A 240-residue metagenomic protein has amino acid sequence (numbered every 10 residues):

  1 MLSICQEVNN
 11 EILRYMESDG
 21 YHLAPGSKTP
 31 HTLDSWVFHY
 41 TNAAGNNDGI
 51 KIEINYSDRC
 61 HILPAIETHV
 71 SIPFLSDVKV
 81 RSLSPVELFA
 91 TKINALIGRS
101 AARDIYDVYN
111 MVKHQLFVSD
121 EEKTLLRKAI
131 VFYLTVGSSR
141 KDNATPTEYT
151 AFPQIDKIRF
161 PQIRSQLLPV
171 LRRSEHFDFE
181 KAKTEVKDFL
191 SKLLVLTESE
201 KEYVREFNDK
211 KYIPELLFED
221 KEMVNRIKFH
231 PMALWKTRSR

Functional and structural regions predicted by a protein language model:
M1-R240: Structured mid-to-C-terminal alpha-helical surface segments
